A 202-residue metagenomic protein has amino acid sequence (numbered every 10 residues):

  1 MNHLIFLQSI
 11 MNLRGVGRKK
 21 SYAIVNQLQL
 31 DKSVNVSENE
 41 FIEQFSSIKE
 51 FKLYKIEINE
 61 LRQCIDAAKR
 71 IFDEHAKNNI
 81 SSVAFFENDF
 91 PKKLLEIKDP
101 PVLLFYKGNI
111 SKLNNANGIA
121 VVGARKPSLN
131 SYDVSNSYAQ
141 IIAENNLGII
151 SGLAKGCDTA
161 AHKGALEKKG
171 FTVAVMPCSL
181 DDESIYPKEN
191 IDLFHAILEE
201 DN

Functional and structural regions predicted by a protein language model:
M1-N136, Q140: Short, positively charged patches
F85-N202: Glycine-biased, small-residue-rich flexible motifs in mid-sequence functional cores and linkers
